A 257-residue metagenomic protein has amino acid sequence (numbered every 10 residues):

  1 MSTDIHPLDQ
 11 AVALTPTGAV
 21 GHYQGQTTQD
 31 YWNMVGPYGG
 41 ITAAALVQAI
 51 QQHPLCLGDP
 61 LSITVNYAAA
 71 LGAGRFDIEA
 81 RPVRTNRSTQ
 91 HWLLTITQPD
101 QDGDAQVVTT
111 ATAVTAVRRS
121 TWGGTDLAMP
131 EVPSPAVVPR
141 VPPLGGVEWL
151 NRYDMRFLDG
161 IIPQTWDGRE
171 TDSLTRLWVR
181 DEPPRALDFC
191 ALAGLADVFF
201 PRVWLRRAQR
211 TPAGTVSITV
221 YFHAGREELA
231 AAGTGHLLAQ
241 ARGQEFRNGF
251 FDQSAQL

Functional and structural regions predicted by a protein language model:
M1-L257: Terminal targeting signals and extreme-terminal segments of soluble enzymes
